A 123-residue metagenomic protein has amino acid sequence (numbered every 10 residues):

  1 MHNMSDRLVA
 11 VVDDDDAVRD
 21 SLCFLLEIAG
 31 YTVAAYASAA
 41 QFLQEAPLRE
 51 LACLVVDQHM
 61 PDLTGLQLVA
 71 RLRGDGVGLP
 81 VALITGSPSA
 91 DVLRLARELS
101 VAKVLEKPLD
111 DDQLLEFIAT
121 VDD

Functional and structural regions predicted by a protein language model:
M1-A10, D16-A17, C23, D110-D123: Non-catalytic signal-transmission and effector/linker regions of two-component phosphorelay proteins
D16-A34, L99: Two-component/phosphorelay signaling modules centered on CheY-like receiver
A37-S38, T64-Q67: Acidic catalytic/metal-coordinating carboxylates
R49-V56: Active-site beta3 strand of CheY-like receiver
M60: Receiver (REC) domain active-site loop signature in two-component systems and cognate sites in sensor histidine kinases
L66-V77: Short amphipathic alpha-helix used as the core "switch/output" element in two-component signaling
Q67, P88-V104, E116: Alpha4 helix (beta4-alpha4-beta5 surface) of REC/receiver domains from two-component response regulators
